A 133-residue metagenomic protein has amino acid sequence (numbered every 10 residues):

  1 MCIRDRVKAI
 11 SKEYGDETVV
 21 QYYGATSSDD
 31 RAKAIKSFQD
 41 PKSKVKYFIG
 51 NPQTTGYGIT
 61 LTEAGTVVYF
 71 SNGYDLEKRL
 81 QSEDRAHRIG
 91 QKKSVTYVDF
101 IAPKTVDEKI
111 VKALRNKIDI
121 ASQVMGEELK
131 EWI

Functional and structural regions predicted by a protein language model:
M1-I3: Short, small-residue-biased leader/transition segments that mark boundaries at the very start of proteins
R6-S11, A32, K46-S71, D75-S94: SF2 helicase motor core recognition
K8-S11, G15, R115: Class I S-adenosyl-L-methionine
D16-T55: Conserved helicase ATPase core of P-loop NTP-dependent helicases/translocases
Y23, G50, T62, V98 (+1 more regions): Residue-level detector of conserved, well-ordered beta-strand and adjacent loop positions that form binding/recognition
Y23-A25, S71, I101: Residues at the C-termini of beta-strands that transition into short coil/loop
Y74-I133: A conserved SF2-helicase RecA2
